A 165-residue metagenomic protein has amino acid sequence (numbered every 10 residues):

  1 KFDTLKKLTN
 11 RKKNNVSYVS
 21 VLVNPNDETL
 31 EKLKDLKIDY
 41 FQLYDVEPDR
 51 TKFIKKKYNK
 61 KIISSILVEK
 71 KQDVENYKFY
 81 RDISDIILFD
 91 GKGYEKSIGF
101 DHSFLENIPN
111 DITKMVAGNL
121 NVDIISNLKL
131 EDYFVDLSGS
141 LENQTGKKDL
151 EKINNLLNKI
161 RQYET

Functional and structural regions predicted by a protein language model:
K1-S20, E28: Short, surface-exposed acidic-centric catalytic microdomains
D3-K12, K52-K57, S138-T165: C-terminal helical cap(s) of enzyme catalytic domains, especially alpha/beta-barrels
L5-N10, L30-L33, P48-K55, V74-K78 (+4 more regions): Short amphipathic alpha-helical segments and helix-helix/interface helices
S17-P25, T29-K55, K60-F79, D85-I98 (+1 more regions): Catalytic beta/alpha-barrel core
F41, I87, D101, L105 (+3 more regions): Conserved, mostly hydrophobic/aromatic
Y44-D49, K92-K96, E131-I153: Glycine-rich phosphate-binding active-site loops on the catalytic face of alpha/beta enzymes
M115-N127, E142: A C-terminal functional module that forms or caps the active site or interfaces directly with catalytic machinery
